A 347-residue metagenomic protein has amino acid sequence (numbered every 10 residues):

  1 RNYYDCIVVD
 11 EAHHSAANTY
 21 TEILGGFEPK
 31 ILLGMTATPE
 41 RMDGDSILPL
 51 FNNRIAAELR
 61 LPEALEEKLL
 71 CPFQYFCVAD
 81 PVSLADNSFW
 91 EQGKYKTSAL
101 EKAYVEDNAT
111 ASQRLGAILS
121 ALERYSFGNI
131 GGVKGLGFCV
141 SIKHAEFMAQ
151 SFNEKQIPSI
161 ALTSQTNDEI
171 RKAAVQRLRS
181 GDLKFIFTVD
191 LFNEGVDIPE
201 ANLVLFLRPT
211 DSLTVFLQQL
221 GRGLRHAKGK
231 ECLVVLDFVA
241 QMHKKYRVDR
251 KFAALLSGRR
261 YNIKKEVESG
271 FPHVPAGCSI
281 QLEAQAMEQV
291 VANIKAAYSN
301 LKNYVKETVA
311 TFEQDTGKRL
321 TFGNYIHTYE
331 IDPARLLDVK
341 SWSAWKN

Functional and structural regions predicted by a protein language model:
R1: Inter-Walker segment of RecA-like/P-loop motor cores
Y4-I7, E11-H13, F192, R208-T210 (+1 more regions): Conserved Walker B
D5-C6, H13-F76: Post-DEXD/H (motif II) to motif III coupling segment of the RecA-like Helicase ATP-binding lobe
I55-L136: Conserved interdomain linker/interface between the two RecA-like ATPase lobes of SF2 helicase motors
K68, I186-V204, L220-R225: SF2 helicase motor core recognition
R114-S120, R250-N347: Long, largely alpha-helical accessory region at the distal end of helicase-like NTP-driven motors
L136, A145-N193: Conserved helicase ATPase core of P-loop NTP-dependent helicases/translocases
L213-Q218, R222-L256: Conserved segment of the helicase C-terminal RecA-like domain
